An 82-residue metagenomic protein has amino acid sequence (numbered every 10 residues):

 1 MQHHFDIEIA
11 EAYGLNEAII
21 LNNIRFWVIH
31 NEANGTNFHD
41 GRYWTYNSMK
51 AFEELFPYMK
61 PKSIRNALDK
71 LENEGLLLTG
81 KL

Functional and structural regions predicted by a protein language model:
Q2-G35: Short alpha-helical segments that sit at the start of domains
V28-L82: Winged helix-turn-helix DNA-binding recognition segment
